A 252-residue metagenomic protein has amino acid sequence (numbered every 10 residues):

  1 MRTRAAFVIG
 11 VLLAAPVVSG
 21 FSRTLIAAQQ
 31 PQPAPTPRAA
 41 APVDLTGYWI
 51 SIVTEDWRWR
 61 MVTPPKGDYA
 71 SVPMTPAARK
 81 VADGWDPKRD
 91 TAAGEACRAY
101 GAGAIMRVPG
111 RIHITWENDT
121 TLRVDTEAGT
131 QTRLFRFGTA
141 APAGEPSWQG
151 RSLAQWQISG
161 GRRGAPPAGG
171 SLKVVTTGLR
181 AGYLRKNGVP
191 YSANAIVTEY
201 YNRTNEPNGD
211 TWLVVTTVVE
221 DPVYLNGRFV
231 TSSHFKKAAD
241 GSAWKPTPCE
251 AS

Functional and structural regions predicted by a protein language model:
M1-A5, I9: N-terminal low-hydrophobic presequence detector
R2-T3, L25-S252: PEST-like low-complexity, intrinsically disordered acidic/proline/serine-rich tracts that flank trafficking/processing
V8-S19, R23: Bacterial N-terminal signal peptides
